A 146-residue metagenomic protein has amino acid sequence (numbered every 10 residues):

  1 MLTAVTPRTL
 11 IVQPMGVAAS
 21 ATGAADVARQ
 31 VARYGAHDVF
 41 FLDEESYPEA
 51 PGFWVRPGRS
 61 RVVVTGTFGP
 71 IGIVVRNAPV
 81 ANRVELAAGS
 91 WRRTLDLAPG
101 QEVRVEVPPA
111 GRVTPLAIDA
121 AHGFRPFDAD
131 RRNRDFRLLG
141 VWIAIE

Functional and structural regions predicted by a protein language model:
M1-E146: C-terminal luminal/periplasmic domains and tails of membrane-associated envelope-modifying transferases
